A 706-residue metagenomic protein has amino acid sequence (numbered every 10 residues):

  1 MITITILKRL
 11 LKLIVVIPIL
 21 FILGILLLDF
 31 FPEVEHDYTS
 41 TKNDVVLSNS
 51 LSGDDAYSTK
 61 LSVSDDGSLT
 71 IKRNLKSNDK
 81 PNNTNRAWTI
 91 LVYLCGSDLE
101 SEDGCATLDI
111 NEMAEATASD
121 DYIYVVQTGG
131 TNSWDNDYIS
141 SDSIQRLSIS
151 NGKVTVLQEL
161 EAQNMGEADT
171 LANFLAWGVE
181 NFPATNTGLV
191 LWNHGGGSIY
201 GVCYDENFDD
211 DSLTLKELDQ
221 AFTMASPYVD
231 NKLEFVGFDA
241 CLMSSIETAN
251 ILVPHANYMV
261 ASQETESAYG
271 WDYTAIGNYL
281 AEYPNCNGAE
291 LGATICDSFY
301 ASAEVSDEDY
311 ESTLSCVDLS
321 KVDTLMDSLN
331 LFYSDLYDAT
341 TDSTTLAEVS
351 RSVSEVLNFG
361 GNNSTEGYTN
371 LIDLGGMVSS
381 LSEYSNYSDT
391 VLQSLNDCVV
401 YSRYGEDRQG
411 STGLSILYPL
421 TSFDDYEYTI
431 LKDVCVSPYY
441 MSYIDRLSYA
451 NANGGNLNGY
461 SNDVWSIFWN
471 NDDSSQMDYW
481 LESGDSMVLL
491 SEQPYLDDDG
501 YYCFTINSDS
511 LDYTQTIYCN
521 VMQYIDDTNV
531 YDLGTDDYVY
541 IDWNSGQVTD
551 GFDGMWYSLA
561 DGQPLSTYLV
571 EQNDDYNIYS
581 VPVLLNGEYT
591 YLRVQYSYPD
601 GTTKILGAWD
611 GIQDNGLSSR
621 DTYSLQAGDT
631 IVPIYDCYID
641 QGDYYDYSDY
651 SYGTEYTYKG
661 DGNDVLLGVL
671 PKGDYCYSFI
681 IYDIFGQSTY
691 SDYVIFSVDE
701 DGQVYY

Functional and structural regions predicted by a protein language model:
M1-I19: N-terminal Sec-pathway targeting helices
G24-T41: Sec-dependent signal peptide cleavage junction
D37-N83, G197, C203-F238, M243-Y706: Terminal, contiguous helix-loop blocks that mediate binding/assembly
Y38-P183: N-terminal extension/subdomain marker
T89-L94, I123-T128, T187-L191, E234-F238 (+2 more regions): Structural recognition of the beta-strand scaffold that forms the well-ordered cores of secreted hydrolase catalytic
G96-S97, G130, N193-G195, L420-S422: Residue-level signal for short, function-critical loop segments
T128-N231, A240-C241, I246, Q263-E264: Catalytic-core segments of thiol-dependent peptidases
